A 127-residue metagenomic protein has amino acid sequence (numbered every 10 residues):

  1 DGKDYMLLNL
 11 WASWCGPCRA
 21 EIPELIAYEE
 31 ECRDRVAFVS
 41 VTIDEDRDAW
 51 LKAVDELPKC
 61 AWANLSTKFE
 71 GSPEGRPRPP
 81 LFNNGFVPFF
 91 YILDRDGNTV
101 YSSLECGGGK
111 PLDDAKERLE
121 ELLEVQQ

Functional and structural regions predicted by a protein language model:
D1-R19, L25: Short active-site neighborhood of thiol/selenol oxidoreductases, capturing the structured segment around
G2-M6, R33-A37, P58-W62, R95: Loop/turn elements at helix/coil->beta-strand transitions in domains of secreted/extracellular proteins
L8, W50, N64, F90: Hydrophobic, well-ordered secondary-structure elements that form the walls of internal hydrophobic environments
N9, V39-T42, S66: Short beta-strand segments
S13, D46, N98: Conserved Rossmann-like nucleotide-cofactor binding loop
A20-P58, G71-P79: Structural microenvironment flanking redox-active thiols in thiol-disulfide oxidoreductases
K59, T67-L123: Thiol/disulfide oxidoreductase modules built on the thioredoxin-like
V125-Q127: Non-globular targeting/processing and membrane-anchoring segments
